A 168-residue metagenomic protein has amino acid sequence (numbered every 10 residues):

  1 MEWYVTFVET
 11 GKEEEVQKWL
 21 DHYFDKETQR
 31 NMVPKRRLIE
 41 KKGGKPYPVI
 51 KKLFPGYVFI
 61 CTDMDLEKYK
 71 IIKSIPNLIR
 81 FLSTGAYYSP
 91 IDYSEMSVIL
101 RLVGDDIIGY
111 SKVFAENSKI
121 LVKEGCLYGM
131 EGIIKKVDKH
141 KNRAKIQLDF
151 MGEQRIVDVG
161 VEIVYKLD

Functional and structural regions predicted by a protein language model:
M1-K119, K145-D168: Acidic-enriched and Gly/Ser
G125-L127, D138-N142: Short, conserved beta-turn/loop elements at beta-strand boundaries and strand-helix junctions
